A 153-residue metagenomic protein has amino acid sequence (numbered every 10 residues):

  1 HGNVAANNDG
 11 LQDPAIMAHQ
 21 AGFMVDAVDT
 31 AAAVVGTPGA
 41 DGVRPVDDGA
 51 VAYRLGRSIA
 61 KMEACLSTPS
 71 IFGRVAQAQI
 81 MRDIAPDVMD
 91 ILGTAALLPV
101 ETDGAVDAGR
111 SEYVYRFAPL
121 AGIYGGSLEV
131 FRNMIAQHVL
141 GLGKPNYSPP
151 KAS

Functional and structural regions predicted by a protein language model:
H1-E63, A121, S153: Glycine-rich beta->alpha junctions and the first turn(s) of the following alpha-helix
H1-M17, A95-S153: Glycine-rich phosphate/cofactor-binding loops in nucleotide/flavin-utilizing enzymes
I16, G22, A50, S70-V75 (+1 more regions): Residue-level recognition of hydrophobic positions within alpha-helical transmembrane segments
G36-G39, V46, A52, G56-A105: C-terminal helix-coil-helix/basic helical segment that borders enzyme active sites and/or dimer interfaces and provides
